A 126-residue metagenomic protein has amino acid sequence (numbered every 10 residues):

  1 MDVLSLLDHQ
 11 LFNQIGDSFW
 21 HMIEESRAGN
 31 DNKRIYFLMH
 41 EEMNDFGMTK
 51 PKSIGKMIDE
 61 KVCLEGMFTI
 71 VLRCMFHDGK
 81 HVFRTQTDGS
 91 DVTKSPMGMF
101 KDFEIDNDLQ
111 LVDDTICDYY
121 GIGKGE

Functional and structural regions predicted by a protein language model:
M1-C63: P-loop NTPase motor core
E42-E126: Conserved GTP-binding G-domain of TRAFAC-class P-loop NTPases and closely related GTPase folds
